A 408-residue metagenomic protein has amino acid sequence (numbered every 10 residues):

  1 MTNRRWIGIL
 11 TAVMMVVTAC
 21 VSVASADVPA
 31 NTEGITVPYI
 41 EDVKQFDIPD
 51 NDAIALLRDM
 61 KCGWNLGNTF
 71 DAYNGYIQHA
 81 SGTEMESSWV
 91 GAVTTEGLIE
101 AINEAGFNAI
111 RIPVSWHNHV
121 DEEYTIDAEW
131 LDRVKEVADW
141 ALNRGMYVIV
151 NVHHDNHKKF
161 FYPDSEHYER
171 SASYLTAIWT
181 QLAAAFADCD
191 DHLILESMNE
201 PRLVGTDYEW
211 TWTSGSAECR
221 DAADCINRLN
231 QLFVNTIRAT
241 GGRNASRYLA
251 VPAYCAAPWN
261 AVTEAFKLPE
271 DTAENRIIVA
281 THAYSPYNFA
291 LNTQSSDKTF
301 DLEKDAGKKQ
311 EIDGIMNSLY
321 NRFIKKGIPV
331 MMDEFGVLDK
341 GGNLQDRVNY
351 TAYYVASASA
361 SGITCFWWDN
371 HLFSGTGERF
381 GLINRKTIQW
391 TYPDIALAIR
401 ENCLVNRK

Functional and structural regions predicted by a protein language model:
M1-A30, C365: Gram-positive cell-envelope targeting signals
D27-A109: N-terminal carbohydrate-binding accessory modules
Y39, A172-A306, N317-V337, A360-I363: Active-site region of glycoside hydrolase catalytic domains
K44-F46, W89-A109, V120, Y124-H154 (+2 more regions): An active-site-proximal structural segment forming one wall of the substrate-binding cleft that immediately precedes
L66-T94, E122-I126, H167, N288-I312 (+1 more regions): Acidic/histidine-rich helix-loop elements that form or flank divalent-metal/phosphate-binding sites at the catalytic
Y76-E84, W116-D132, N156-S171, L203-E218 (+3 more regions): Surface-exposed, active-site-proximal loop segments in enzymatic domains
A92-S115, L319-K326, S357, T364: Catalytic domains of carbohydrate-active enzymes, especially glycoside hydrolases
G342-K408: Aromatic-rich peripheral "rim/lid" segments of glycoside hydrolase catalytic domains that contact and position glycan
